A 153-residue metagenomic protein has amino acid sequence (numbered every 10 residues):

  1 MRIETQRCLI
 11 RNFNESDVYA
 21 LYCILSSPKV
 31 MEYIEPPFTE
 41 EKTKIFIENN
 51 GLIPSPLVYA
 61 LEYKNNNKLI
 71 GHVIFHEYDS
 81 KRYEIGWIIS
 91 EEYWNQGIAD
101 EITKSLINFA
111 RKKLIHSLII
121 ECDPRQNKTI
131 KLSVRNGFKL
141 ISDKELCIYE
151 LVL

Functional and structural regions predicted by a protein language model:
M1-Y19, C23-E32, V58, E62-L153: Acyl-donor (CoA/ACP) binding surface of acyl/acetyltransferases
K29-N49: Conserved GNAT-fold acetyl-CoA-binding loop/helix
N50-S55: Short loop/turn motifs at secondary-structure junctions and domain boundaries
